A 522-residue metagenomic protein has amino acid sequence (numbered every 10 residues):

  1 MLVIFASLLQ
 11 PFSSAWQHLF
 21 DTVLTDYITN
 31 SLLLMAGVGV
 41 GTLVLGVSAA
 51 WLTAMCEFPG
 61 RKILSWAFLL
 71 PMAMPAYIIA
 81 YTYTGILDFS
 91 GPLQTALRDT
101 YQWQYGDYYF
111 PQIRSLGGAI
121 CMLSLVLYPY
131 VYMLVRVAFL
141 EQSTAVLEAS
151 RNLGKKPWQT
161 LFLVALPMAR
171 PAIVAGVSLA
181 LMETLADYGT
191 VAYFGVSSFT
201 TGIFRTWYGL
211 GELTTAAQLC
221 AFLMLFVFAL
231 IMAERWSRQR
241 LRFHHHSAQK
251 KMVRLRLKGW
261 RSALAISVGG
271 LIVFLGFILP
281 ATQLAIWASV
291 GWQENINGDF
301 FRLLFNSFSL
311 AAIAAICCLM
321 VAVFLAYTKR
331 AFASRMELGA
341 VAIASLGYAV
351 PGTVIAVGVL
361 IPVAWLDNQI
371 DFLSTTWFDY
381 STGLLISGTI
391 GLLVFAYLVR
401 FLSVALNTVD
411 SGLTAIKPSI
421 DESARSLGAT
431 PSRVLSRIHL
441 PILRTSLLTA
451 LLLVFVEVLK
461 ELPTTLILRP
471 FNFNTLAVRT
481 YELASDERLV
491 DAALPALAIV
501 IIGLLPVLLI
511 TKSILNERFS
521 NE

Functional and structural regions predicted by a protein language model:
M1-D26, L32-A36, V40, S90-G91 (+6 more regions): Short membrane-interfacial helix/loop motifs at transmembrane-helix boundaries
M1-V3, K62-F68, M224-M232, V253-Q283 (+2 more regions): N-terminal signal-anchor/first transmembrane alpha helix
V3, G37-F68, Y81, G85 (+11 more regions): Transmembrane-helix boundary motif in ABC transporter permease subunits
S13-Q17, D21-T25, G60-I63, A80-L123 (+9 more regions): Membrane-interfacial helix termini and adjacent extracytoplasmic/periplasmic loops of multi-pass transporters
L19-D21, R114, L185-F228, K258-S262 (+3 more regions): Interhelical loop and adjacent transmembrane-helix boundary motif in polytopic membrane transport permeases
T29, P59-S65, G117-G118, E148-V174 (+6 more regions): Amphipathic cytosolic juxtamembrane alpha-helices at the membrane-cytosol interface of multi-pass membrane transporters
V40, L70, M74, I78 (+10 more regions): Transmembrane alpha-helices
G60-R61, P129, M133-L147, R151 (+7 more regions): C-terminal transmembrane helix and the adjacent membrane-cytosol boundary/short C-terminal tail of inner/organellar
